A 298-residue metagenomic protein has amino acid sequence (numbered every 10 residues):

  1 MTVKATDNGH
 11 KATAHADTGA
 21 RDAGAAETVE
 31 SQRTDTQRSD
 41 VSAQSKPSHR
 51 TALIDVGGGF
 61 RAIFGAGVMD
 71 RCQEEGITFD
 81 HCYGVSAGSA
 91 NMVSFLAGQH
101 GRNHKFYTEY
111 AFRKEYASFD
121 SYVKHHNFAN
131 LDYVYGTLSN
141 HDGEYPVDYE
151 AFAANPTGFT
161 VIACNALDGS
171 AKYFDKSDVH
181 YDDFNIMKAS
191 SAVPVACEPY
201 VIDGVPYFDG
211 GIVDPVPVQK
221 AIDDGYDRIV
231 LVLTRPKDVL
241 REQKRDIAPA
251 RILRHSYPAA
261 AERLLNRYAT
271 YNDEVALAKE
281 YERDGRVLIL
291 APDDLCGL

Functional and structural regions predicted by a protein language model:
A5-Q44: Intrinsically disordered, low-complexity terminal tails and inter-domain linkers enriched for S/T/G/P/D/E
V41, S45, S139-N140, Y271: N-terminal short beta-loop-beta anion/metal-coordinating cradle
P47-D142, D175-A189, V230-L233, K237-D246: Patatin-like phospholipase
A66, P215-V216, V275: Residue-level marker for well-ordered alpha-helical positions
F106-A117, L253-A269, G285-V287: Short, basic, helix/turn surface patches
S121-R241, E280-L298: Active-site-adjacent alpha/beta core region of enzyme catalytic domains
R228-E280: Helix-centered, glycine/charged polyanion-binding patches within enzymatic domains that contact phosphate-containing
